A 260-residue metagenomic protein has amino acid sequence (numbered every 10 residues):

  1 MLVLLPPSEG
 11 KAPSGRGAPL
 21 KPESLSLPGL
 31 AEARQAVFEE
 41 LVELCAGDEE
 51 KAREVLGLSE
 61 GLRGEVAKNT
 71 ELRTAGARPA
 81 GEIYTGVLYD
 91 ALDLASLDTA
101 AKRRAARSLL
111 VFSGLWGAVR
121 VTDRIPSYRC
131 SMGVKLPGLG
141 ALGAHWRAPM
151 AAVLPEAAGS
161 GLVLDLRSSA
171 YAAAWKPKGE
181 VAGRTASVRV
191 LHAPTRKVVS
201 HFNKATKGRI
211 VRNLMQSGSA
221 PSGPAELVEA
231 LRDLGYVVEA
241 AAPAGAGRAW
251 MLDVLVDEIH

Functional and structural regions predicted by a protein language model:
M1-L62: N-terminal "assembly arms/tails" that initiate or stabilize quaternary assembly in self-assembling proteins
R16, K68-E71, A91, R189 (+1 more regions): Generic signal for short, ordered secondary-structure residues within or immediately flanking folded domains
A36-L41, V66, V228-L231: Generic hydrophobic, helix-prone segments enriched in Leu/Val/Ile
R53-S127: A glycine-rich, hydrophobic loop/mini-helix early in the fold
L94-H260: Internal, well-folded beta-alpha domain core
